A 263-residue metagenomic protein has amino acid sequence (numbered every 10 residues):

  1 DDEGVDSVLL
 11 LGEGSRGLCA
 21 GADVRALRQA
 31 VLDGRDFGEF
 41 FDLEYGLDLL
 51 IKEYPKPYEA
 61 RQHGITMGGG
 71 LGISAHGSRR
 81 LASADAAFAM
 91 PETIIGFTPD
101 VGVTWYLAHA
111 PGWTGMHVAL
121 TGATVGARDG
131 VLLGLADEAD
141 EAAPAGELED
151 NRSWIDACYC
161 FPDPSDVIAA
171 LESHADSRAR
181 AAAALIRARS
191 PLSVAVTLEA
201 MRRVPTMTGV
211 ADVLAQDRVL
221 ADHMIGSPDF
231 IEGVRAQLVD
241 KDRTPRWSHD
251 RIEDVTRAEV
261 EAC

Functional and structural regions predicted by a protein language model:
D1-L32, G46, L50-Q62, S83-A86: A structural preference for short, pocket-lining loop segments at secondary-structure junctions
L10, D23, I73-S74, G130 (+2 more regions): Hydrophobic/aromatic residues within transmembrane alpha-helices of multi-pass small-molecule transporters
R28-V31, A119, Y159, I186 (+2 more regions): Hydrophobic residues in alpha-helical segments
F37-F41, Y45-Q62, T66-G77, L81-R152: Conserved catalytic cores of soluble enzyme domains, especially glycine-rich substrate-binding beta-alpha loops
W105, R180-A181, V219: Positions in alpha-helical segments
E138-R189: Amphipathic alpha-helical blocks and their helix-capping loop/short-beta junctions
L171-S177, I186, P191-C263: Long, low-complexity C-terminal extensions of enzymes
